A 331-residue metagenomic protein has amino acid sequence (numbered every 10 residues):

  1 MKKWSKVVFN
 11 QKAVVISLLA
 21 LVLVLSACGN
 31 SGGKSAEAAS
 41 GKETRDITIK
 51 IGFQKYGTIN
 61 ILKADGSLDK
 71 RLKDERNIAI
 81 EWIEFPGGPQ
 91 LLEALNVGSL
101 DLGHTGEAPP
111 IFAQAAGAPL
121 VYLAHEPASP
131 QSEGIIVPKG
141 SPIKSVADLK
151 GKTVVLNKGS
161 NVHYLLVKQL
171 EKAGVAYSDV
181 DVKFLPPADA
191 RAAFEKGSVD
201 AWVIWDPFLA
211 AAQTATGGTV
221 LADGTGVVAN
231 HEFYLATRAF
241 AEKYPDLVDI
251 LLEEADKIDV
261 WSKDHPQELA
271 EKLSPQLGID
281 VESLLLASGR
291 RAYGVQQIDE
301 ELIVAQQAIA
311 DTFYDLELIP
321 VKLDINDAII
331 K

Functional and structural regions predicted by a protein language model:
M1-T48: Short, low-complexity disordered leader/linker segments with a strong preference for bacterial N-terminal type II
A39-G57, I78-E84, G151-V155, D181-K183: Short, well-ordered beta-strand elements
T48-I49, K55-E84, P89, Q114-A116 (+2 more regions): Short, polar/charged alpha-helical segment
T48-I51, P119-P127, D148, K152-V154 (+1 more regions): A structural signal for short loop-to-beta-strand junctions that line the ligand-binding cleft of periplasmic/secreted
K70-I78, P127, G294-I303, D324-I325: Short, solvent-exposed loop/beta-turn-alpha elements that line the ligand-binding surface or hinge of extracytoplasmic
Q90-E93, V97, E107-P109, E126-A192 (+3 more regions): A conserved helix-loop-strand patch within extracytoplasmic ligand-binding domains of the periplasmic binding
A108, D179-S274: Pocket-lining segment of extracytoplasmic ligand-binding domains
E242-P320: Secondary-structure end/capping motifs
